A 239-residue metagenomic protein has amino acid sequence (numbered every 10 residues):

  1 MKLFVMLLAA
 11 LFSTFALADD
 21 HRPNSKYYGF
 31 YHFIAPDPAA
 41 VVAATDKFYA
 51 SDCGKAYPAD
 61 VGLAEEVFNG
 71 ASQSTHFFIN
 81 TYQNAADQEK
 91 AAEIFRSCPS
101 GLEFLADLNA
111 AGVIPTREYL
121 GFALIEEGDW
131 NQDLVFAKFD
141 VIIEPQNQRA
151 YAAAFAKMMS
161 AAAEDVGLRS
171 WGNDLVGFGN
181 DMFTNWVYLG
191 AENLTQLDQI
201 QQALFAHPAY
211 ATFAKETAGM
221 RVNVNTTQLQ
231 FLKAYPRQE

Functional and structural regions predicted by a protein language model:
M1-L7: Sec-dependent signal peptide recognition, specifically the positively charged N-region followed immediately by
S13-T14: N-terminal signal peptide c-region/cleavage motif recognized by signal peptidases
A18-T212, E216-E239: Short S/T/G/P-rich N-terminal loop/turn motif that feeds into the first structured element of a domain
